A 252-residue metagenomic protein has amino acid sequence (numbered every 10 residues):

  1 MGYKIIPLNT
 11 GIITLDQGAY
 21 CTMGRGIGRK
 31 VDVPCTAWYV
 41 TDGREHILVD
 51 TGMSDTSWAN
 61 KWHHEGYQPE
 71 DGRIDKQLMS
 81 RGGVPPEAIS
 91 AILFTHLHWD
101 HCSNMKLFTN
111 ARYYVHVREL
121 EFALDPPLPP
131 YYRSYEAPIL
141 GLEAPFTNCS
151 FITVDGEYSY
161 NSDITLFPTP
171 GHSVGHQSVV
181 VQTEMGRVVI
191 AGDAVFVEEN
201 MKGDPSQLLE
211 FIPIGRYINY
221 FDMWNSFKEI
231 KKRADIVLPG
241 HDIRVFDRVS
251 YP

Functional and structural regions predicted by a protein language model:
M1, F108-T109, R233: Short, structured coil segments at secondary-structure junctions
K4-P7, A37-T41, D155-E184: Core dinuclear metal-dependent hydrolase active-site scaffold
I12-K76, S178-G192: Conserved beta-strand hairpin/beta-sheet module of binuclear metal-dependent hydrolase folds, prominently
T51-M53, L97, E119, G171-S173 (+2 more regions): Active-site metal-binding loops of divalent metal-dependent hydrolases
H64-V115: Active-site metal-binding motif and surrounding structural segment of the metallo-beta-lactamase
Y67-K76, M185-P252: Cap/insert and terminal regions of metallo-dependent hydrolase folds
P69-V84, A88, V117-P168, G215-D235 (+1 more regions): Metallo-beta-lactamase
R112-V117, I190-G192: Short hydrophobic/aromatic-enriched beta-strand-loop microsegments
